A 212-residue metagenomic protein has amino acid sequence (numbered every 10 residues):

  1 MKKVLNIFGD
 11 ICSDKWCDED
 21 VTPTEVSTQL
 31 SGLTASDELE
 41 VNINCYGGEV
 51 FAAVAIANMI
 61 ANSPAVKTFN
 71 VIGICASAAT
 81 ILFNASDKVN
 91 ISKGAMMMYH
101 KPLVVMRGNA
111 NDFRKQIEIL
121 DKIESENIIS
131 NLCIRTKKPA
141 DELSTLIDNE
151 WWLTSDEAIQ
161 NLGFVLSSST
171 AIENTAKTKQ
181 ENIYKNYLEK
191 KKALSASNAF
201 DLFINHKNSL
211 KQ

Functional and structural regions predicted by a protein language model:
M1-A78, A85-Q212: N-terminal organellar transit peptides
